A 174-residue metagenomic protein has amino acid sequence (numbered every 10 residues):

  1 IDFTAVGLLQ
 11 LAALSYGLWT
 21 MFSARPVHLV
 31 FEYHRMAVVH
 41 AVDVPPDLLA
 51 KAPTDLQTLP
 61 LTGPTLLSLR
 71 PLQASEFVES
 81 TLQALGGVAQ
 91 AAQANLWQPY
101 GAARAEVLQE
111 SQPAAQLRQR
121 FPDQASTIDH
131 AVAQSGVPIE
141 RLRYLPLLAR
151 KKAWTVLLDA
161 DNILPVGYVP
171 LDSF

Functional and structural regions predicted by a protein language model:
I1-F31: Internal alpha-helical transmembrane segments
G17, V39, V166: Active-site-proximal flexible loops/turns
V27, H34, L49-K51: Alpha-helix boundary/interfacial micro-motifs
F31-P46: Short extracytoplasmic/periplasmic juxtamembrane "stem" segments immediately C-terminal to an N-terminal membrane anchor
L49-F174: Extracytosolic and intramembrane catalytic regions of membrane-associated proteins in envelope/secretory systems
